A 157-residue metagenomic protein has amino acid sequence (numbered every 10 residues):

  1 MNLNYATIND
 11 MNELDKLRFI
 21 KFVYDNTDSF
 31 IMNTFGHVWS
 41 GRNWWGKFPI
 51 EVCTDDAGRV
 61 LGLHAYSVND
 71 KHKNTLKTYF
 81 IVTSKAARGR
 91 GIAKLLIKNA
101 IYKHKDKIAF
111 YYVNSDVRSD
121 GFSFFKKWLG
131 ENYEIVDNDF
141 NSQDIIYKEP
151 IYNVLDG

Functional and structural regions predicted by a protein language model:
M1-H37, T54-D55: Short amphipathic alpha-helix that is part of the acyltransferase structural core
G41-V52, K77: A short helix-loop-beta-strand connector motif used in the catalytic cores of GNAT acetyltransferases and, in some
K47-H64: Conserved beta-hairpin
C53, Y66-N69, T83: GNAT/GCN5-related N-acetyltransferase fold signature
N74-K85: Conserved acetyl-CoA binding element of GNAT-fold acetyltransferases
T83, G89-Y102: Conserved acetyl-CoA-binding loop-helix of GNAT-fold acetyltransferases
Y111-K126, D139-S142: Conserved beta-strand-loop-alpha-helix junction that forms the acyl-donor binding cleft
G130-E131: Beta-rich extracellular carbohydrate-active architectures
